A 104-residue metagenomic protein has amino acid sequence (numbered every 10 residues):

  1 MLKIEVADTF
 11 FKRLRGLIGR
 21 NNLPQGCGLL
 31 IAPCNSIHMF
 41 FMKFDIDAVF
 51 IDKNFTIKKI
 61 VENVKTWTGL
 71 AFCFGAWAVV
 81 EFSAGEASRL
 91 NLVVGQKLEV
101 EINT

Functional and structural regions predicted by a protein language model:
M1-T104: Compact, glycine-rich, soluble single-domain proteins
